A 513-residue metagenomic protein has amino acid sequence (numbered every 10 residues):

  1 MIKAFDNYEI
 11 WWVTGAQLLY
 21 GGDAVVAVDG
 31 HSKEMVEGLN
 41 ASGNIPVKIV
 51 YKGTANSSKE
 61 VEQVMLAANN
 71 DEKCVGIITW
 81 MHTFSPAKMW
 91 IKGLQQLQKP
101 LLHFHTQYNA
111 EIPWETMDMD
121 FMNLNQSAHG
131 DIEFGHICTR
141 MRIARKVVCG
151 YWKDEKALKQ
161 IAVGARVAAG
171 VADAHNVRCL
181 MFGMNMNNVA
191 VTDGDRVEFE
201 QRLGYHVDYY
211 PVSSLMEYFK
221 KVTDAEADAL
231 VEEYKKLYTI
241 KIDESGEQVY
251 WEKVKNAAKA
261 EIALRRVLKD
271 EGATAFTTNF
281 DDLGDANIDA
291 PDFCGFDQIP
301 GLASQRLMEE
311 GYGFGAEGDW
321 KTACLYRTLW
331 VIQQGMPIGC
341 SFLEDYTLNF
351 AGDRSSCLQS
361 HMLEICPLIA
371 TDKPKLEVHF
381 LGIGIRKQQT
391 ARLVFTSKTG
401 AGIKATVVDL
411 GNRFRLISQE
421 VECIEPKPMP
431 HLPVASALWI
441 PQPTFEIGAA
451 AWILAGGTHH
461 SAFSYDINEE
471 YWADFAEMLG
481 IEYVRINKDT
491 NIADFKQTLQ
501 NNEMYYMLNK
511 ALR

Functional and structural regions predicted by a protein language model:
A4-A27, N176-N185: Short beta-strand segments enriched in small/hydrophobic residues
L19-G21, S58-K59, S85-K88, A110-E111 (+5 more regions): Flexible loop/turn segments at secondary-structure boundaries
V26-S42: Short catalytic helix/loop segments, enriched in acidic residues and glycine and frequently bearing histidine
P46-I49, H105, A110-S245, V249: Cap/lid and interdomain-hinge subdomains that line or gate substrate/regulatory clefts in soluble alpha/beta enzymes
G53-A67, A157: Structural motif
V61-C74, I91-G93, E261-D270: Short, well-structured alpha-helical segments in soluble
H82, K99, H105, P113-M117 (+6 more regions): Anaerobic metallocofactor- and corrinoid-dependent redox/one-carbon enzyme cores, especially those from methanogenesis
L97-L101, I143: A short helix->loop->beta-strand "cap" motif at the edges of active sites that frequently abuts
